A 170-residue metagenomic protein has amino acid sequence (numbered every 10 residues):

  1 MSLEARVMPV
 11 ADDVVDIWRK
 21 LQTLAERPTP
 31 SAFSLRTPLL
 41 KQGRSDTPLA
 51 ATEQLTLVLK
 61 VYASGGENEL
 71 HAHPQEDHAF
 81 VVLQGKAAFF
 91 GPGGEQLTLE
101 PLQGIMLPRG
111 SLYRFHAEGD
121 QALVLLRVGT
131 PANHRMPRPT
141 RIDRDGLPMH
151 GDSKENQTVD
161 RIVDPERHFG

Functional and structural regions predicted by a protein language model:
M1-L55, E69, T140-G170: A short, N-terminal "cap"/entry segment at the start of jelly-roll beta-barrel domains of the cupin/DSBH fold
E53-Q54, Q75, G94, D120-Q121: Short strand-connecting beta-turns/loops that link adjacent beta-strands
V61-S64, A72-F89, V128-P131: Short, conserved beta-strand element in jelly-roll/cupin
A79, M106, D120-P139: A short hydrophobic beta-strand segment most commonly corresponding to one strand of the jelly-roll/cupin
G93-G110: Short acidic-glycine-tyrosine-enriched beta hairpin
F115-E118: Asparagine-centered strand-capping/turn motif at beta-strand->loop junctions
